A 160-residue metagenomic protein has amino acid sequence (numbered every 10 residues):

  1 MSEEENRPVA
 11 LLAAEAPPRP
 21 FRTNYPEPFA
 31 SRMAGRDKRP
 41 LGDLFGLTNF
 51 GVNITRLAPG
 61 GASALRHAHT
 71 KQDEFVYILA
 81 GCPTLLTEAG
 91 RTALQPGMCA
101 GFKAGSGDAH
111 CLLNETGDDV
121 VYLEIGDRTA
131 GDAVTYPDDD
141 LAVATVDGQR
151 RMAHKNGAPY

Functional and structural regions predicted by a protein language model:
M1-N49, A133-Y160: A short, N-terminal "cap"/entry segment at the start of jelly-roll beta-barrel domains of the cupin/DSBH fold
G35-P40, N53-H69, G107: Conserved short histidine dyad/triad with adjacent acidic residue
I54-A58, A68-T87, I125-D127: Short, conserved beta-strand element in jelly-roll/cupin
L65, L85-L86, F102, A109-E115: Short beta-strand His + acidic residue motifs that chelate non-heme Fe in jelly-roll/DSBH and cupin folds
E88-A104: Short acidic-glycine-tyrosine-enriched beta hairpin
G105-G131: Ligand-binding loop in jelly-roll beta-barrel domains
